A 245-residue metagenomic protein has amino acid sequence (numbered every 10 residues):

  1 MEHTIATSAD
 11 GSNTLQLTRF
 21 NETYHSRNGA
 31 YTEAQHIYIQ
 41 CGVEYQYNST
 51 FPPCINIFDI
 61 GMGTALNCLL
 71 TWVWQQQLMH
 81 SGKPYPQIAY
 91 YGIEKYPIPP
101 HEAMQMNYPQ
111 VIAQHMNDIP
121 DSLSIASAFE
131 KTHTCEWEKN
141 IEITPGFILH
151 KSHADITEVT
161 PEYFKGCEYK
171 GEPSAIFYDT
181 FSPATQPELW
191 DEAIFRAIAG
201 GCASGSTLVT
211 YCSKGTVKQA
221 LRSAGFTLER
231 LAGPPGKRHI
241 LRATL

Functional and structural regions predicted by a protein language model:
M1-I60, T64-Q76, Q186: Class I S-adenosylmethionine
A30, L66, I98, G215-T216: Short alpha-helical
Y47-E168, E188-E192, A224, P234-K237: The AdoMet/dcAdoMet-binding core of the Class I SAM-like
I55, P173-S174: Conserved acidic residues
T157, S174-E188: A short SAM/SAH-binding and catalytic strip from SAM-dependent methyltransferases
A175-Y178, C202-C212: Conserved beta-strand signature within the Rossmann-like core of class I S-adenosyl-L-methionine
E188-S204: A short glycine-rich, Lys/Arg-flanked "PGG" loop and its adjoining helix->strand segment in the class I
K214-L245: Class I S-adenosyl-L-methionine
